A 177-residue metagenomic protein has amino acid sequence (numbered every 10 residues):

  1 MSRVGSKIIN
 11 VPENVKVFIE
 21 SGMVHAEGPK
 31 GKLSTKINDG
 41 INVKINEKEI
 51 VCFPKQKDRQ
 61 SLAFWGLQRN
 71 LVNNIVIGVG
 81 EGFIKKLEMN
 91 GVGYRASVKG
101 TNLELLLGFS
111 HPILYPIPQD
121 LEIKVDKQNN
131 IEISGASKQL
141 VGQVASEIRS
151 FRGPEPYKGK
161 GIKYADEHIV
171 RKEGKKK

Functional and structural regions predicted by a protein language model:
S2-S146, S150-Y164, H168-K177: N-terminal intrinsically disordered, cationic/polar leader segments that include organellar targeting peptides
